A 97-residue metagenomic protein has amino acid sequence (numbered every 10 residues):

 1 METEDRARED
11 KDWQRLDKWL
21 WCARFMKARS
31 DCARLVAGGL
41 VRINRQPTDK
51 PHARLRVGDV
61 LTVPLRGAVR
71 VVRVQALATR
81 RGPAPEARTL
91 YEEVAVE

Functional and structural regions predicted by a protein language model:
M1-D12: A detector for short, charged/polar N-terminal pre-domain segments
K11-V57: A basic, amphipathic helix-loop patch mediating RNA/tRNA/ribosome contacts
V60: Short histidine
R70-E97: C-terminal structural segments of small proteins and small subunits
